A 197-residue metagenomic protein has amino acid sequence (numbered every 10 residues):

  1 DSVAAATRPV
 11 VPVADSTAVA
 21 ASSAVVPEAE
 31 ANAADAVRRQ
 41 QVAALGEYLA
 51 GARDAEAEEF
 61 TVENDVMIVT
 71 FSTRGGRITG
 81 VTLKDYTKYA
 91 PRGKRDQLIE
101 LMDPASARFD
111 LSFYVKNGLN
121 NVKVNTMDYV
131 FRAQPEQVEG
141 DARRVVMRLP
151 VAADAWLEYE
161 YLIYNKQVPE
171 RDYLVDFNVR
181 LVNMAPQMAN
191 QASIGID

Functional and structural regions predicted by a protein language model:
D1-D197: Membrane-protein biogenesis/insertion across secretory and organellar systems
